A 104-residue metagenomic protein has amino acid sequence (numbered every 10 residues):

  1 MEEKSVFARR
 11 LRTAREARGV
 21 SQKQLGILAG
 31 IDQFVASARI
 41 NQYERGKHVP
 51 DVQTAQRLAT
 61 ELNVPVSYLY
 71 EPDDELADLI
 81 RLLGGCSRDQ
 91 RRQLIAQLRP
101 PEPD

Functional and structural regions predicted by a protein language model:
M1-A17: A short, Lys/Arg-rich alpha-helix, primarily the initiator
R9, G19-V20, V35, P50-Q53: Residue-level signal for the short linker/turn that defines the boundary of a DNA-recognition helix
R12, K23, I27, Q56: Residues within the helices of the helix-turn-helix
E16, I27, T60: Alpha-helical residues within the helix-turn-helix
G19-Q42: Short alpha-helical DNA-recognition segment
A29, E44, T54, Y70-D73: DNA major-groove recognition helix of helix-turn-helix
K47, D51-Y68: DNA major-groove recognition helix of helix-turn-helix/homeodomain DNA-binding modules
D73-D104: Interfacial/linker helices and their anchor residues that mediate assembly or domain coupling
